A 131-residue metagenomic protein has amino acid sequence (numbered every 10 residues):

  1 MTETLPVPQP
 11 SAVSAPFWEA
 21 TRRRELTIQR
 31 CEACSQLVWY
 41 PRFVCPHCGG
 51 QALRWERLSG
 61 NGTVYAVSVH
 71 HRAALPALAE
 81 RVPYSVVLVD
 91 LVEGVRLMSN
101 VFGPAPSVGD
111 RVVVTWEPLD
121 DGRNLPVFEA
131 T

Functional and structural regions predicted by a protein language model:
M1-L26, R123, T131: A broadly conserved sequence feature marking short terminus-proximal activation segments in nucleic acid-centric
E25-I28, R42: Residues immediately within or flanking Cys/His clusters that coordinate Zn2+ in small zinc-binding modules
R30-A33, V44-G50: Short, cysteine/histidine-rich loop/knuckle motifs that typically chelate Zn2+
W39, A52-R54: Short functional micro-motifs and their immediate structural scaffolds
L53, V67-A73, L119: Short, conserved beta-turn/loop elements at beta-strand boundaries and strand-helix junctions
G62-Y65, V101: Conserved hydrophobic positions within beta-strands
E80-L97: Short, basic/aromatic beta-hairpin or loop at an interaction surface
G94-T131: Well-ordered alpha/beta subsegment
